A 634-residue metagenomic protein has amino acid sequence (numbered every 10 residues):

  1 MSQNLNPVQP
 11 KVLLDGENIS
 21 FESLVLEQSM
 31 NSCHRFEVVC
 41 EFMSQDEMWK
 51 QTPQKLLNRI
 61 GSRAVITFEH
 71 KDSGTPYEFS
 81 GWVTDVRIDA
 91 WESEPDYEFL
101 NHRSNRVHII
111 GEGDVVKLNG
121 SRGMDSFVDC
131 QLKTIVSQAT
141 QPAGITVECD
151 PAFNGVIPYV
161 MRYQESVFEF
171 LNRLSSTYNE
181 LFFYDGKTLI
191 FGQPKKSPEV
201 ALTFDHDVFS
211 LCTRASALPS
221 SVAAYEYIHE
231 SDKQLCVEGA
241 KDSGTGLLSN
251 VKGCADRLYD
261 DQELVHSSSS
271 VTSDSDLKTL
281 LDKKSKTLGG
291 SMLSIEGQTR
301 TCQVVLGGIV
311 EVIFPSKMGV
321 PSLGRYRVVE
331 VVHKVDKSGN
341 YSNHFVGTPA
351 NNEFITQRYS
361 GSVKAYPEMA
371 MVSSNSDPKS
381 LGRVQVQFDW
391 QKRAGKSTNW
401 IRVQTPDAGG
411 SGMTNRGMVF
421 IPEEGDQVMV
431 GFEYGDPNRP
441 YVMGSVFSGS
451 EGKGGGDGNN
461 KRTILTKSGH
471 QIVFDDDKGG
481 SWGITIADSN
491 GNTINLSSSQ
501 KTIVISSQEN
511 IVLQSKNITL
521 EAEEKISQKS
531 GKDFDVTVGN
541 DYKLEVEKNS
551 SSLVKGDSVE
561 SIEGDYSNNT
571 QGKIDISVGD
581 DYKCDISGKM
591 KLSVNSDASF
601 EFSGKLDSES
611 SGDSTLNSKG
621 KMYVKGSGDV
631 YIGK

Functional and structural regions predicted by a protein language model:
M1-S62, T67, D114, A201-H206 (+6 more regions): Juxtamembrane "anchor/assembly" segments of surface/extracellular structural proteins
V38, G111, R122-V147, R162-Y184 (+2 more regions): Amphipathic, non-transmembrane alpha-helical segments in extracytoplasmic/periplasmic proteins
K50-V147, Y159-V160: Surface-exposed cap/loop segments at beta↔alpha junctions
D72-G81, K317-R327, G435-S445: Short, Lys/Arg- and Gly-enriched loop/turn segments at beta-strand edges
R87-G111, K334-G347, K379-Q385, R439 (+1 more regions): Short, solvent-exposed secondary-structure boundary/capping segments
R106, G113-V115, P151-L218, R439-M443: Short beta-strand-centered interaction patches in the first periplasmic/extracellular domains of large envelope
L306-S374, G454-G456: Acidic, low-complexity/disordered segments
V310, P367-E601, K605-E609, S614-T615: Structural signature for extended repeat/solenoid scaffolds and their inter-repeat hinge/linker regions, spanning
